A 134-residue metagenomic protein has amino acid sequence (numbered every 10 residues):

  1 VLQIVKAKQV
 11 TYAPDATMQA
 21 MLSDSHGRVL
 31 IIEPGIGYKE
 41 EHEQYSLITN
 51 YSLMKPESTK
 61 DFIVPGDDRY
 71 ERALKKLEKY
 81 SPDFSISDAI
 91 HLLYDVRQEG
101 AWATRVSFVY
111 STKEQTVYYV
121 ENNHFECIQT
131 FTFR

Functional and structural regions predicted by a protein language model:
L2-V10: Compact, glycine/acidic-enriched structural inserts
D15-R134: C-terminal, well-structured catalytic/ligand-binding subdomain of enzymes
